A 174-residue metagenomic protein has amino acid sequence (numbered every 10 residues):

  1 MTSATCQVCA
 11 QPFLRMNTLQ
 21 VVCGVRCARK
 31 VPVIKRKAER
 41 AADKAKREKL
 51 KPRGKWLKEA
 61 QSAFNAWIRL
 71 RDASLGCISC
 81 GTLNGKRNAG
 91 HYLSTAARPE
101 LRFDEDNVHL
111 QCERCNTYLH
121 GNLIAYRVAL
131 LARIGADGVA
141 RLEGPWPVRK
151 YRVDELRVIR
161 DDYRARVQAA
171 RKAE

Functional and structural regions predicted by a protein language model:
M1-A63, W146-E174: A boundary/linker detector
S3, N17, V21, R71-S74 (+1 more regions): Processing junctions and N-termini across compartments
T5, R47, K58-W67, R71 (+2 more regions): Positively charged, helix-rich recognition surfaces that bind polyanionic ligands
V22-C27, E39-A45, Y92-P99, R127-G135: Short cysteine/histidine-rich metal-coordination sites, predominantly Zn2+-binding motifs
C27-P32, G85, V108-I134: Short Cys/His-centered divalent metal-binding micro-motifs
Q61-N88, C112-C115: Short cysteine-rich loop/turn motifs with clustered Cys
I78-L110: Histidine-centered nuclease catalytic patch
I134-G144: Short, surface-exposed acidic
